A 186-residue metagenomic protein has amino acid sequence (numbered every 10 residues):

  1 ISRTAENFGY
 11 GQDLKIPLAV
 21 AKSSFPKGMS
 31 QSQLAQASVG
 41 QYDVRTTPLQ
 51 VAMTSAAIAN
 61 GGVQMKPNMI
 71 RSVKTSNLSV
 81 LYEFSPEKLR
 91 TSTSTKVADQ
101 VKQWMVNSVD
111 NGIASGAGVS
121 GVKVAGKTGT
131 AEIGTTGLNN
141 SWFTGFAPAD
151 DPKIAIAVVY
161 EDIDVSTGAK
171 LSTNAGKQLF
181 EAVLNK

Functional and structural regions predicted by a protein language model:
I1-Y160: Beta-lactam-recognizing serine transpeptidase/beta-lactamase-like catalytic domain environment
V80-Y82, T173-K186: Short, gly/Ser/Thr-rich active-site loops of penicillin-recognizing serine hydrolases
T95, D99, K170-K177: Short, well-ordered alpha-helical segments
Y160-N174: A short acidic/glycine-rich loop-to-helix N-cap element
